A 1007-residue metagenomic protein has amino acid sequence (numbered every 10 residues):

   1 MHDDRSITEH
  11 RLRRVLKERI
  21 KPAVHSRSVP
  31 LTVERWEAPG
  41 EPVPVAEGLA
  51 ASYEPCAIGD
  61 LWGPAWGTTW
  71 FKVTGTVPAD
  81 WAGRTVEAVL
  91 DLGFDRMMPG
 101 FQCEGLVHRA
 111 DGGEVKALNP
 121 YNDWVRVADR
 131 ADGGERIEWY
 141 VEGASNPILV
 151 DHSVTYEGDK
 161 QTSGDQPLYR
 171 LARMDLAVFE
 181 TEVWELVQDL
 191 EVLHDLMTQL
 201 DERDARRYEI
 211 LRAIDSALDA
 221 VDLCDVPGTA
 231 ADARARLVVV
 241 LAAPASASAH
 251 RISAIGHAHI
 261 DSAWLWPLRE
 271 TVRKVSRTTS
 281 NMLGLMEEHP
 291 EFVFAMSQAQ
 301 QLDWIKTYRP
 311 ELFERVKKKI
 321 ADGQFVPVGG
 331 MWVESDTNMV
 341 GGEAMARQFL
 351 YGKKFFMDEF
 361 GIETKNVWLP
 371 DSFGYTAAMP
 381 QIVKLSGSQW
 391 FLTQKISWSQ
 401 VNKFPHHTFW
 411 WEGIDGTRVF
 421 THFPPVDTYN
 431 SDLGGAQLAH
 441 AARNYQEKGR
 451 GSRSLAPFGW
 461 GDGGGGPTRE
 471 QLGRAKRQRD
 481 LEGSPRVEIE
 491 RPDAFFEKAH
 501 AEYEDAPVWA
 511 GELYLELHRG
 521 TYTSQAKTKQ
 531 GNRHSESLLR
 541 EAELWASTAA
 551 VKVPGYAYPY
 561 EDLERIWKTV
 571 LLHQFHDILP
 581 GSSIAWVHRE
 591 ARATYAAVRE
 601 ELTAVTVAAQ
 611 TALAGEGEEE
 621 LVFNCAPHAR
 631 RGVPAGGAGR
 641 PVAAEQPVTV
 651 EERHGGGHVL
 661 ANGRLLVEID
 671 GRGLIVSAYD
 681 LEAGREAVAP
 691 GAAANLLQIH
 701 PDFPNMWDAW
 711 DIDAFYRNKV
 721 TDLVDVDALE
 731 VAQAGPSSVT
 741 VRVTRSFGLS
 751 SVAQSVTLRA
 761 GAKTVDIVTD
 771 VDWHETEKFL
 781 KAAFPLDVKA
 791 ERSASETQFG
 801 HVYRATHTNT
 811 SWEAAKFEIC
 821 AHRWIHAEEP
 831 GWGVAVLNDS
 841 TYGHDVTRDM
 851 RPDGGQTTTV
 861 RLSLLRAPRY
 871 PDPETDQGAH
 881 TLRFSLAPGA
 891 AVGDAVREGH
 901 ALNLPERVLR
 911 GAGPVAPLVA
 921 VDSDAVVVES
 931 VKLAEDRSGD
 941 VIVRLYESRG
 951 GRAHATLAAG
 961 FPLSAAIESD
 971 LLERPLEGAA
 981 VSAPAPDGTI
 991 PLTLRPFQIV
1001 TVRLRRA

Functional and structural regions predicted by a protein language model:
M1-P42, G164-W266, L539-P647, V931-K932 (+2 more regions): Histidine-centered catalytic/metal-binding microenvironments
H2-R13, T76-A79, E87-M339, R347 (+1 more regions): N-terminal catalytic cores of secreted or lumenal carbohydrate-active enzymes
L61-A79: Short beta-strands within extracellular/lumenal beta-sheet-rich domains
E191-D222, H259, A263, T417-A612 (+3 more regions): Catalytic grooves of carbohydrate-active enzymes
T337-F355, P425-Q446, V739: Alpha-helical scaffold elements lining the catalytic groove of polysaccharide deacetylases
A346-A378, L385, H440-L455: CE4/NodB-like, metal-dependent polysaccharide N-deacetylase domain that modifies extracellular/periplasmic N-acetylated
F360-P405, G465-R474: Catalytic domains of cell-wall/extracellular-matrix polysaccharide-remodeling enzymes, centered on de-N-acetylation
M379-L385, W398, H407, A475-K476 (+6 more regions): C-terminal (or distal) subdomains of carbohydrate-active enzymes
